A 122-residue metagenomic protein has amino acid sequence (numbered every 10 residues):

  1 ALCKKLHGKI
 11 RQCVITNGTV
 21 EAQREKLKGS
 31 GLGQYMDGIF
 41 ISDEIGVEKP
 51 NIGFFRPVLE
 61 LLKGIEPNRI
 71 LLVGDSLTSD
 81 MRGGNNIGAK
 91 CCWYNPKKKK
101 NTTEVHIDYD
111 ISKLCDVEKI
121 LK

Functional and structural regions predicted by a protein language model:
A1: Alpha-helical phosphate/pyrophosphate-handling elements in metalloenzyme active cores
K4, C13, G18-K122: Asp-based, Mg2+/Mn2+-dependent phosphohydrolase catalytic module
G8-K9: Structured helix-beta-strand junction loops
